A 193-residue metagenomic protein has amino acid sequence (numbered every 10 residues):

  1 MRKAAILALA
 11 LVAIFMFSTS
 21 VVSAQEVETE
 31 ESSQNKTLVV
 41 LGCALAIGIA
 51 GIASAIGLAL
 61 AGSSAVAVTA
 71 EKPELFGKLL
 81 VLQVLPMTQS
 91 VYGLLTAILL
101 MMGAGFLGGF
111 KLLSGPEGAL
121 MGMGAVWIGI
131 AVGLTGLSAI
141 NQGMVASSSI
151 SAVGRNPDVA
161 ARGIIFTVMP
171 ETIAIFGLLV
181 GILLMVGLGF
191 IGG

Functional and structural regions predicted by a protein language model:
R2-G193: Hydrophobic, small-residue-rich transmembrane alpha-helices and their short perimembrane loops in multi-pass membrane
